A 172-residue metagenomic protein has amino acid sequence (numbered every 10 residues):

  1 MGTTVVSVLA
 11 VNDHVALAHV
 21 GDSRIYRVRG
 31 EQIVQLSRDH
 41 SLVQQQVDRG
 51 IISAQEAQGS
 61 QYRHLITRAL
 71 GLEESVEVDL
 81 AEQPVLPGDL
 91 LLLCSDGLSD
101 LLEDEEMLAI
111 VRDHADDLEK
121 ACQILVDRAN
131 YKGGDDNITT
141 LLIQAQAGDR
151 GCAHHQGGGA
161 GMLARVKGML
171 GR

Functional and structural regions predicted by a protein language model:
G2-V28, Q35: Conserved catalytic micro-motifs used in adenylation/nucleotidyl-transfer and phosphoryl/amide- and methyl-transfer
T3-V5, E77-L80, D127: A generic local structural motif
H19-R24, L65-E74, P84-I110, V126-K132 (+2 more regions): Conserved beta-strand-loop-short alpha-helix elements that form and flank the Mn2+/Mg2+-coordinating active site
S23-I25, I33-V34, L42, S99: Short, surface-exposed beta-strand-loop junctions and turns on beta-sheet-rich folds
G30-Q32, D104-M107, A153-H155: Short amphipathic alpha-helical segments
R38-P87, G151, G157: Conserved, helical-rich catalytic subdomain that frames metal- and/or nucleotide-binding sites in enzyme alpha/beta
D113-A121: Short, charged, surface-exposed loops that flank catalytic or proteolytic processing sites
T139-R172: Activation on terminal intrinsically disordered regulatory regions flanking enzyme cores
